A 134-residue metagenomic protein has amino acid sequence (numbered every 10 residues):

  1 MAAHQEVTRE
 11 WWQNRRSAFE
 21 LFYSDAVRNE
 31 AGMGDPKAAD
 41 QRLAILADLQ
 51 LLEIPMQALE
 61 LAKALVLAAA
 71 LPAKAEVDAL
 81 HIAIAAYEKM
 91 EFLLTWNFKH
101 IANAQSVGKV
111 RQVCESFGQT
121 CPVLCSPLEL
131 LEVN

Functional and structural regions predicted by a protein language model:
M1-Y23, G32-L43, L67-A73, V107-V110 (+1 more regions): Short, well-structured N-terminal submotif of metal-dependent ribonuclease cores
A2-Q5, A86-N134: Acidic, PIN/NYN-like endoribonuclease modules and their adjacent C-terminal/linker elements
S17-L21, A47-Q50, E91: Short active-site oxyanion
S24, I54, C125-P127: Conserved beta-strand termini and adjacent loop/short-helix elements that scaffold enzyme active sites in alpha/beta
A26-N29, D48-L71: Acidic catalytic patch
M33, H81-I84: Hydrophobic side chains within alpha-helical segments
A75-I82, F98: Conserved glycosyltransferase catalytic-site signature
